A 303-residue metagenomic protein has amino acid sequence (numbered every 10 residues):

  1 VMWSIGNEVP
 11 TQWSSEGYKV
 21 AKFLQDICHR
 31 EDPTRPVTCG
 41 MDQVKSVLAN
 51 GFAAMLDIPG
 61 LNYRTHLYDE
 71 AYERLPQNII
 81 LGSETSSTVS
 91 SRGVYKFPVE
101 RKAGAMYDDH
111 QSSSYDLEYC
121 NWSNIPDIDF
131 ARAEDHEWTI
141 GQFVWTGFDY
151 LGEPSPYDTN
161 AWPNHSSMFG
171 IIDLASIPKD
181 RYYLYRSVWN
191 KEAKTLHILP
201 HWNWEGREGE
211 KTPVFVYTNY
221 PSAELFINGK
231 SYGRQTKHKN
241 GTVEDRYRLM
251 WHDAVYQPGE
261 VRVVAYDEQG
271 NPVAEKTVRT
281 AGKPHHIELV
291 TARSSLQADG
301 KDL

Functional and structural regions predicted by a protein language model:
V1-P272: Extended substrate-binding grooves/exosites of carbohydrate-active enzymes
A193-P213, V273, T277-L303: Short S/T/G/P-enriched beta-strand
